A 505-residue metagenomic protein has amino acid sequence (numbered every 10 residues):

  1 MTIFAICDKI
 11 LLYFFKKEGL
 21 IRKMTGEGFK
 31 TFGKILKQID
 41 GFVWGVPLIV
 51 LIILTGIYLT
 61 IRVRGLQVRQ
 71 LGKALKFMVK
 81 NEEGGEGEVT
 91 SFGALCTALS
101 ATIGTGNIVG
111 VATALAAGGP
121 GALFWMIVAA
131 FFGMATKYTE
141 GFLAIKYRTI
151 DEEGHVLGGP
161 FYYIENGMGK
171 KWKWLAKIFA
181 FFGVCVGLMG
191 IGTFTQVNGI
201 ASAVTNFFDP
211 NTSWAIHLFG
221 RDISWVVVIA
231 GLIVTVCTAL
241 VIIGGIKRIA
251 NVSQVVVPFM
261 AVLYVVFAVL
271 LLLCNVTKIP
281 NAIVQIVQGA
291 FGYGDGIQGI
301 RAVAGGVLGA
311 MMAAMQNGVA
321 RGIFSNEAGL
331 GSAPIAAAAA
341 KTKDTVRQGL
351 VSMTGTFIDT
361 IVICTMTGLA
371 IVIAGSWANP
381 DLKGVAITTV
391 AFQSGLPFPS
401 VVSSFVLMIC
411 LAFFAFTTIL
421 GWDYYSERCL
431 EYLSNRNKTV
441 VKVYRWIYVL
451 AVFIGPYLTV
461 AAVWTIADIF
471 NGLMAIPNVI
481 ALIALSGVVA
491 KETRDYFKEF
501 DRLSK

Functional and structural regions predicted by a protein language model:
L11-F15, G19-T105, L115-A122, G133 (+2 more regions): N-terminal alpha-helical transmembrane segments of multi-pass membrane transport and channel/translocase proteins
F32, R62-Q67, G106-V111, G187-I200 (+6 more regions): Transmembrane helix-loop junctions in multi-pass membrane proteins
L51-Y58, R62-L75, V197-V204, W225-Q288 (+2 more regions): Membrane-interface loop-to-helix entry segments
T55, L59-T60, S100, A129-G154 (+4 more regions): Helix-loop-helix module between adjacent transmembrane segments
T60, E140-Y147, E152, F267-A302 (+3 more regions): Extracellular/periplasmic helix-exit of transmembrane alpha-helices
G65-S91, T113-L115, G119-L123, A135-K171 (+5 more regions): Flexible loop linkers connecting adjacent transmembrane helices in multi-pass alpha-helical membrane transporters
G84-A117, L143-G167, I178-F181, C185 (+2 more regions): Alpha-helical membrane segments and immediately flanking helix-loop junctions that form or couple to the substrate/ion
N251-Q254, F259-A338: Membrane-embedded translocation segments of transport machinery
